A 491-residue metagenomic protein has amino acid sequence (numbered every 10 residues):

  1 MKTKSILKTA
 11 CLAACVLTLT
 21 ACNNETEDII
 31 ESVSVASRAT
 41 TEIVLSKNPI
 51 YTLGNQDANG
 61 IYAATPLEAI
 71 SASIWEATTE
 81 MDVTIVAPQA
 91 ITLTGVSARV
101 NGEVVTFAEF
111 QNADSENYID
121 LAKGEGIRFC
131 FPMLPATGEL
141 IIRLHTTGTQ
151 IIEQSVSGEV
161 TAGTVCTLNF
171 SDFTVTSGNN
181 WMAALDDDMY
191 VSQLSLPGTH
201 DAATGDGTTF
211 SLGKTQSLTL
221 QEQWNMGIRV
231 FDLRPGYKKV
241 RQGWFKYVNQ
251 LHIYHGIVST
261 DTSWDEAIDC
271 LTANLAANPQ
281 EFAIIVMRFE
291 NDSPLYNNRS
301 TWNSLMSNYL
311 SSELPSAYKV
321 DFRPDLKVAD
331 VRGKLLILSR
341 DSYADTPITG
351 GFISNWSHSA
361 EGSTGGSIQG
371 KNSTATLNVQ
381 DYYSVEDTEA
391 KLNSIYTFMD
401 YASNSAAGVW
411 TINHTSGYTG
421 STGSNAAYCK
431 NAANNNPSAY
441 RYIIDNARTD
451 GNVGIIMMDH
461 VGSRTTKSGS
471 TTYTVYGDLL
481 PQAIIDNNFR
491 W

Functional and structural regions predicted by a protein language model:
M1-T20: Sec-dependent bacterial lipoprotein signal peptides
L17-I50, V83, G163-S171: Bacterial Sec-dependent N-terminal signal peptides
R38, Y51-V160: Tryptophan-paired
I43, V83-I85, L220-Y237: Conserved catalytic-core segments centered on acid/base and nucleophilic motifs
D172-M226, K239-A277, Y343, I348 (+1 more regions): Long, acidic (Asp/Glu-rich), low-complexity accessory segments flanking structured domains
S192-P197, R229-L233, F282-M287, L335-S339 (+2 more regions): Structural recognition of the beta-strand scaffold that forms the well-ordered cores of secreted hydrolase catalytic
G236-K238, V248-P315: Metal-dependent phosphodiesterase/phospholipase catalytic core, i.e., the His/Asp/Glu-rich active-site region
S311-D450: Surface-exposed substrate-engagement region within the catalytic domains of secreted or surface-exposed extracellular
